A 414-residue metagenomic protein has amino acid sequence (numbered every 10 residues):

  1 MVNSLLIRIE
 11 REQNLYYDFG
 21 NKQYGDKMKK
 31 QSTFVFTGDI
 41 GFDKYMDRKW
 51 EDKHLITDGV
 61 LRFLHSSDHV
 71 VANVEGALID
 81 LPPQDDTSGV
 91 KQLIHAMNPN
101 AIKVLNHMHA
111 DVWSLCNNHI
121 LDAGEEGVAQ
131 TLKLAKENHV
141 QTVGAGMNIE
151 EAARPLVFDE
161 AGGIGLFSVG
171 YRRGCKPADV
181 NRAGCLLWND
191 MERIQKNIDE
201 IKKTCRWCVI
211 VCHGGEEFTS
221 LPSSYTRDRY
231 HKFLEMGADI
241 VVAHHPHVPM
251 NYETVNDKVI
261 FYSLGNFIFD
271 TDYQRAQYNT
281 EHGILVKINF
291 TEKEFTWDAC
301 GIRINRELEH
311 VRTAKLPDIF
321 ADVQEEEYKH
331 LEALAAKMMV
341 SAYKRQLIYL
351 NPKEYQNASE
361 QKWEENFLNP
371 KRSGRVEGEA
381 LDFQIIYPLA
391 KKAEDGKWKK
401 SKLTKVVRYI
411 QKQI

Functional and structural regions predicted by a protein language model:
N14-H95, K196: N-terminal active-site segment of His-dependent metallophosphoesterases
F36-G38, H69-E75, M108-N118, T142-G146 (+3 more regions): Active-site neighborhood of phospho(di)ester-bond hydrolases with catalytic His/Asp-centered motifs
D43-Y45, L78-L81, N118-L132, I149-R154 (+4 more regions): Active-site environment of divalent metal-dependent phosphoester hydrolases
Y45-D58, K91-H95, F158-C208, D228 (+1 more regions): Binuclear metal-dependent hydrolase catalytic cores centered on His/Asp/Glu-rich metal-binding motifs
S67-I79, N117-N118, I198-L221: Short acidic, glycine-rich surface-loop motifs adjacent to enzyme active sites
L81-N106, W207-D239: Active-site-proximal segments of metal-dependent phosphoesterases and phosphodiesterases across multiple
H109-V112, S224-I284: Conserved beta-sheet core of the metallophosphoesterase superfamily
Q277-N279, G283-I414: A short C-terminal boundary segment appended to hydrolase-like catalytic domains
